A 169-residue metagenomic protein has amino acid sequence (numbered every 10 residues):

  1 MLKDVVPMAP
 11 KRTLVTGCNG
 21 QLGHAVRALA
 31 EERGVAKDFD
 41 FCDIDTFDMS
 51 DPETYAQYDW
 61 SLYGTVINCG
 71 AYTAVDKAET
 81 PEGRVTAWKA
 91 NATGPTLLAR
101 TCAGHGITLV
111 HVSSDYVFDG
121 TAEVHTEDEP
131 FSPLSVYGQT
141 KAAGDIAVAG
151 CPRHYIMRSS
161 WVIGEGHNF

Functional and structural regions predicted by a protein language model:
L2-R33: N-terminal Rossmann NAD(P)H-binding glycine-rich loop of SDR-like oxidoreductase domains
R12, T108, R153-Y155: Structural signature of beta-strand start/N-cap positions in the alpha/beta core of ABC transporter nucleotide-binding
T16, C42, V66-G70, L109-S114 (+2 more regions): SDR active-site strand-loop-helix element
R33, G104-H105, C151: Helix C-cap/helix->beta junction micro-motif
K37-S50: A short beta-strand-loop structural module common to alpha/beta enzyme folds
M49-A90, G104: NAD(P)H-binding glycine-rich loop region in Rossmannoid oxidoreductase-like domains and their noncatalytic homologs
T86-L97, Y116-M157, W161-H167: Catalytic helix-loop patch of NAD(P)-dependent Rossmann-fold dehydrogenases
